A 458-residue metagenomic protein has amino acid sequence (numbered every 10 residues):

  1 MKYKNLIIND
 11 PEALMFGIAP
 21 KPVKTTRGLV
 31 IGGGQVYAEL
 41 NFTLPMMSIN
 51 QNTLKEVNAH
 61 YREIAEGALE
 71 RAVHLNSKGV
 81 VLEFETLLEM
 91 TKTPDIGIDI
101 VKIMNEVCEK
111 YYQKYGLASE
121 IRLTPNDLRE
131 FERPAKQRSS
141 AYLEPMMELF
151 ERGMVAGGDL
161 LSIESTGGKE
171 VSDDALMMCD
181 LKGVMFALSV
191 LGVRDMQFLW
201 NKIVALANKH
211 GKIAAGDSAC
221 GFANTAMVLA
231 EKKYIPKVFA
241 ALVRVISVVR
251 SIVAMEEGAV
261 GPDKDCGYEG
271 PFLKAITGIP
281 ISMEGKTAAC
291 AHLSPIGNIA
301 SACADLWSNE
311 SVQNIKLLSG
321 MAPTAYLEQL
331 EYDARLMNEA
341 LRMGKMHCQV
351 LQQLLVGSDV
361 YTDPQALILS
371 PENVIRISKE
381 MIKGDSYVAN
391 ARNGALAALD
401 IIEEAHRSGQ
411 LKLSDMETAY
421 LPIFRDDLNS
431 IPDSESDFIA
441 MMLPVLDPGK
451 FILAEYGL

Functional and structural regions predicted by a protein language model:
M1-L458: Anaerobic metallocofactor- and corrinoid-dependent redox/one-carbon enzyme cores, especially those from methanogenesis
